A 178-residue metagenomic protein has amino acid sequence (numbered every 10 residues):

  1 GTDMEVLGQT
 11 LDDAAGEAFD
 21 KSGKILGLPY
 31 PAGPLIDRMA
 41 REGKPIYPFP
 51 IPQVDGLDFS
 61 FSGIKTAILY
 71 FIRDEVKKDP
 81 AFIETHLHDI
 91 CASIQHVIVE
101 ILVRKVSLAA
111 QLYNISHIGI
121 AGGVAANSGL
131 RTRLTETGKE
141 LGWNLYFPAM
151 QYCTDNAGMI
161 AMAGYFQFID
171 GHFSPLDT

Functional and structural regions predicted by a protein language model:
G1-G43, K65-D74: Glycine-rich phosphate-binding loop plus the immediately following alpha-helix
E5-T10, P52-L57, N144-C153: A short glycine/serine-rich beta->alpha loop
L11-A15, F61, Y152-A157: Short glycine/threonine-rich catalytic loop with a Thr-x-Gly-x-Asp
R38-I118, N127-L141, F168-G171: A contiguous, well-structured pocket-lining segment that forms one wall/lid of small-molecule binding clefts in soluble
H117-I118, T135-I160, S174: Conserved phosphate-binding/catalytic loops in two-lobed NTP-binding clefts
G123-V124, M150: Active-site metal-binding loops of divalent metal-dependent hydrolases
D170-T178: Acidic, glycine/GT-rich loop-and beta-edge segments that sit at the periphery of enzyme/chaperone cores
